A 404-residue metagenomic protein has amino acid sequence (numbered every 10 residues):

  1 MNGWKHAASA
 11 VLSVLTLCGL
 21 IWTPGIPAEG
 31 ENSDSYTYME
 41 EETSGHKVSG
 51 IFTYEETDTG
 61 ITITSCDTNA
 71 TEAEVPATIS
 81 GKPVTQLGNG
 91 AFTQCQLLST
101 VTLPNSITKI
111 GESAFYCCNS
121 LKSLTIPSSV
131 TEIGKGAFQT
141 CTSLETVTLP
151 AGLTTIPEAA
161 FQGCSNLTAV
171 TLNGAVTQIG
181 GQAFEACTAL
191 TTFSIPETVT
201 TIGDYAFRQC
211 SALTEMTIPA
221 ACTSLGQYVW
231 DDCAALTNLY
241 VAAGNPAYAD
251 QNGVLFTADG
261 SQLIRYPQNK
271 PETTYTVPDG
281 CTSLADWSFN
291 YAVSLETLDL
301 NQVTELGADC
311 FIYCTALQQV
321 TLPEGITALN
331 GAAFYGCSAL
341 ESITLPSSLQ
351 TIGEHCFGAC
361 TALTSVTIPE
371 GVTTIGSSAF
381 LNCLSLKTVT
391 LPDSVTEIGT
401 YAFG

Functional and structural regions predicted by a protein language model:
M1-N2, Y54, Y401-G404: Short intrinsically disordered, low-complexity coil segments enriched in acidic
W4-G25: Sec-dependent N-terminal signal peptides of Gram-positive bacterial secreted proteins and lipoproteins
L20-M39: Sec-dependent signal peptide cleavage junction
D34-Y54: N-terminal low-complexity, Pro/Thr/Ser-rich intrinsically disordered segments that act as propeptides or flexible
I51-D58, T68-T85, Q96-K109, N119-E132 (+12 more regions): Structural signature of tandem-repeat unit edges
N89-A91, G111-Y116, G134-Q139, P157-Q162 (+10 more regions): Consensus positions within tandem repeat domains that build extended binding/scaffold surfaces
